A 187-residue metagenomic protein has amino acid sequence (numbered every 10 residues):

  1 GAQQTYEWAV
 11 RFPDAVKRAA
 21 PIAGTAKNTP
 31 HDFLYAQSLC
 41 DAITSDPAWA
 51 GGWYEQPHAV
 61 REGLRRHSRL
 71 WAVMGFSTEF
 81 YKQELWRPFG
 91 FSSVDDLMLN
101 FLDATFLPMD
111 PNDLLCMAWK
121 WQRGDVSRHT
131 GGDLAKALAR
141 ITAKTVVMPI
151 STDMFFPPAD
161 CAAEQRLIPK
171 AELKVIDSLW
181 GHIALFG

Functional and structural regions predicted by a protein language model:
A2-P13, A19: Short glycine-enriched nucleophile-adjacent loop and the immediately C-terminal alpha-helix near the catalytic center
A15-K17, P21-A104: Alpha/beta-hydrolase-fold enzymes
N100, C116-A137: Active-site nucleophile elbow and catalytic-triad environment of alpha/beta-hydrolase enzymes
H129-G131, M154-D160: Conserved alpha/beta-hydrolase "acid-adjacent" motif
I141, V147-P149: Short beta-strand/loop motif that positions the catalytic acidic residue of the alpha/beta-hydrolase fold
S151, K174-W180: Short glycine-rich catalytic loops that host catalytic nucleophiles or stabilize transition states across multiple
P158-A171: Active-site-adjacent alpha-helix of alpha/beta-hydrolase-fold enzymes
L179-G187: Catalytic histidine-centered segment of alpha/beta-hydrolase-like enzymes
